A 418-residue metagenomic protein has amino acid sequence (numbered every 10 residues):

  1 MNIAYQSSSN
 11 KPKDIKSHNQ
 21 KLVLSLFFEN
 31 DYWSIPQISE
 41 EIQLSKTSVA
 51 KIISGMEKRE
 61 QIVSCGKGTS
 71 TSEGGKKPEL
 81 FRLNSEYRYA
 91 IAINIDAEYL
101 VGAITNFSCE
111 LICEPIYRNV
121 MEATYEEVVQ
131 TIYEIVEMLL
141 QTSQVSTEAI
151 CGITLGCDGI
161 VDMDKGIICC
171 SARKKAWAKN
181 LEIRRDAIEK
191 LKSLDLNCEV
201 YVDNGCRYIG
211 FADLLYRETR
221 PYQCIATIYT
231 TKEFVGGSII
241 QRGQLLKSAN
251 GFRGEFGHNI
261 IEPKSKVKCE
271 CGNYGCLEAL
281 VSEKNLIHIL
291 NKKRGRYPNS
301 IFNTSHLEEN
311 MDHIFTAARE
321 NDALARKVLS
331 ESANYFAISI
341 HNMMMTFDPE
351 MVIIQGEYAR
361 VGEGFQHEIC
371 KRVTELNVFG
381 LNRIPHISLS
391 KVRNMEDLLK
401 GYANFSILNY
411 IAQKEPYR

Functional and structural regions predicted by a protein language model:
M1-C65, T71-G75, L80-I116, A123-E148 (+2 more regions): ATP-binding/phosphotransfer module of carbohydrate and carboxylate kinases, centering on a glycine-rich
S64-A90, V202-T227: Conserved phosphate-binding catalytic cores of ATP/NTP-utilizing and phosphoryl-transfer enzymes
A90-N94, I150-T154, C224-Y229, G236-S238: Short glycine-aspartate micro-motif
N106, M163, I240: Short, acidic, Ser/Thr-enriched surface-loop or helix-capping motifs
E114-E137, Q141, V145-C224, G364-E375: Glycine-rich phosphate-binding loop and adjoining helix at the ATP-binding site of ATP-dependent phosphoryl-transfer
E114-I116, T124, A178-E182, D186-K192 (+1 more regions): Glycine/GP-enriched mid-protein hinge/lid loop-to-helix segment characteristic of carbohydrate kinases
